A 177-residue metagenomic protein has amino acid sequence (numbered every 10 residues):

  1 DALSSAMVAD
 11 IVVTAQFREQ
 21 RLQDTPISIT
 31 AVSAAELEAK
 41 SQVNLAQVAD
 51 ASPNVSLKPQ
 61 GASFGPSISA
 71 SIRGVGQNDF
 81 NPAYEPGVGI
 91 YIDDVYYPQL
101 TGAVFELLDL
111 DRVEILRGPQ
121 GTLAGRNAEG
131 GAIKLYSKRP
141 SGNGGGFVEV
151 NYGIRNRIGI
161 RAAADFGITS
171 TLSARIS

Functional and structural regions predicted by a protein language model:
D1-A2, E19-Q20, L45, N78-F80 (+3 more regions): Short, flexible, glycine/charge-rich loop motifs used to bind or transfer phosphoryl groups or to couple energy/partner
D1-D50, D165: N-terminal Sec signal peptide and the immediately downstream disordered periplasmic leader that contains the TonB box
M7-A9, T25-T30, A51-P53, P66-I68 (+5 more regions): Envelope-exposed proteins and targeting segments
T14, A46, D50-V95: Extracytoplasmic beta-strand/coil segments of soluble accessory domains associated with Gram-negative outer-membrane
R18-R21, E38-A39, S56-K58, N78-F80 (+2 more regions): Short beta-strands and strand-coil junctions in structured, solvent-facing domains, enriched
S41, S52-P59, G76, R117 (+2 more regions): Sec/Tat-exported extracytoplasmic proteins
A62, V104, Y152-I154: Replace "Gram-negative outer membrane beta-barrel proteins" with "bacterial and organellar outer membrane beta-barrel
G87, Q99, L108-R117, T122-S177: Outer-membrane beta-barrel translocator/receptor signature
